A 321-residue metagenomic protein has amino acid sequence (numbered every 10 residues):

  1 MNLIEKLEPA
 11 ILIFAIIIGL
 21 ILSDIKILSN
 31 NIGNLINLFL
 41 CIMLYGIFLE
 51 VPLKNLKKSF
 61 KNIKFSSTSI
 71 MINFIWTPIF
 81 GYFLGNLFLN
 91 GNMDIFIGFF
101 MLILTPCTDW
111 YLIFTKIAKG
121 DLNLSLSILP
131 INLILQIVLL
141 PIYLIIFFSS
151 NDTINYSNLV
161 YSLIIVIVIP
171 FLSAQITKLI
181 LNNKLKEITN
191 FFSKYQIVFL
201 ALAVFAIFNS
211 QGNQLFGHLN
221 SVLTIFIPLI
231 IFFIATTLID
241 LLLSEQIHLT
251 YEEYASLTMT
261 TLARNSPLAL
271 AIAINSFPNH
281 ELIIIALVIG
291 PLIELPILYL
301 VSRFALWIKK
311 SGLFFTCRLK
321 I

Functional and structural regions predicted by a protein language model:
M1-I321: Alpha-helical transmembrane segments of multi-pass small-molecule/ion transporters
